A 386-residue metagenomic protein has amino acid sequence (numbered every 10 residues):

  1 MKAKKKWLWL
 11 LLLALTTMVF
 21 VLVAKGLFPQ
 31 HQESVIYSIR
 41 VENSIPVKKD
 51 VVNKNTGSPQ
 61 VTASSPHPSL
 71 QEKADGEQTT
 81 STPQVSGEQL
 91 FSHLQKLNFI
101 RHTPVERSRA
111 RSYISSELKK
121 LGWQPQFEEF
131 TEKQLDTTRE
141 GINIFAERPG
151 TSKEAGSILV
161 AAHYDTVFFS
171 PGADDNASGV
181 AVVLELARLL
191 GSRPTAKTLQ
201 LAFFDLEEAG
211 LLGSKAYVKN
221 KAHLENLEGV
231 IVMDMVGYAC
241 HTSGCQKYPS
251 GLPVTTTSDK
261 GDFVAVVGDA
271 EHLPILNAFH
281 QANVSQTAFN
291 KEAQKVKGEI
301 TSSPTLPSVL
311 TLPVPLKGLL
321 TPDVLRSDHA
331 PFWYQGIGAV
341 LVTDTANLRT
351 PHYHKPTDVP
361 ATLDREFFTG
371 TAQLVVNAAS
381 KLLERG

Functional and structural regions predicted by a protein language model:
M1-T16: N-terminal Sec-pathway targeting helices
W9, V23-K25, F91-P149, A293 (+1 more regions): A non-catalytic alpha/beta surface segment that caps or lines the substrate-entry region of metallo-dependent hydrolase
V19-S34: Membrane-interface motif at the C-terminal end of an N-terminal transmembrane signal
Q30-V41, V47-K48, V61, L70 (+5 more regions): N-terminal capping segment at the start of a domain
T79-P83, N98-E106, E132-L135, T166-N176 (+4 more regions): Second-shell loop/turn segments in exported
G87-H93, E117, L121, Q134-A202: Catalytic-core environment of secreted peptidases
V167-N277, Q294: Acidic/histidine-rich catalytic neighborhood of metal-dependent amide-processing enzymes
G244-G386: Active-site-adjacent substrate-binding region of metalloamidase/peptidase-like peptide-processing proteins
